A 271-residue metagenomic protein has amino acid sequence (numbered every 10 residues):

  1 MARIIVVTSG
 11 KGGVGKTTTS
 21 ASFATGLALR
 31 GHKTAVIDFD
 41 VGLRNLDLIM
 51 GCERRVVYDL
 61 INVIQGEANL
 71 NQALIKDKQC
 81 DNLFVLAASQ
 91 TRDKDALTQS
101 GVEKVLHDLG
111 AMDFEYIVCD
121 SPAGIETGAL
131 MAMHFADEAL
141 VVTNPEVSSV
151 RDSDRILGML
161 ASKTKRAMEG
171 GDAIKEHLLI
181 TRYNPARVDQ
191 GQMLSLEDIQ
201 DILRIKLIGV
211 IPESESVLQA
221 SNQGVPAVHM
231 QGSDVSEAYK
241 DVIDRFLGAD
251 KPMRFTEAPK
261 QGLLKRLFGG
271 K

Functional and structural regions predicted by a protein language model:
I4-N69, Y116: Walker A/P-loop NTP-binding active-site region of P-loop NTPases, recognizing the glycine-rich GxxxxGKT/S
S9, D38, A87-Q90, S121 (+2 more regions): Flexible glycine-/small-residue-rich
G12, V63, L86, D120 (+3 more regions): Residue-level signature of catalytic and energy-coupling elements of molecular machines, predominantly ATP/GTP-dependent
T25, H107, L130-M131: Alpha-helical segments flanking ligand/cofactor-binding loops in enzyme cores
F39-A111, S221-N222: P-loop/Walker-type NTP enzyme "switch/lid" segment
G42, V56, G66, L70 (+9 more regions): Helical mechanochemical/support elements of P-loop NTPase systems and associated helical scaffolds
A111-M112, Y116, P122-I208: Conserved catalytic-core segment of NTP-binding enzymes
A167-K271: C-terminal lobe/tail of nucleotide-utilizing enzymes
